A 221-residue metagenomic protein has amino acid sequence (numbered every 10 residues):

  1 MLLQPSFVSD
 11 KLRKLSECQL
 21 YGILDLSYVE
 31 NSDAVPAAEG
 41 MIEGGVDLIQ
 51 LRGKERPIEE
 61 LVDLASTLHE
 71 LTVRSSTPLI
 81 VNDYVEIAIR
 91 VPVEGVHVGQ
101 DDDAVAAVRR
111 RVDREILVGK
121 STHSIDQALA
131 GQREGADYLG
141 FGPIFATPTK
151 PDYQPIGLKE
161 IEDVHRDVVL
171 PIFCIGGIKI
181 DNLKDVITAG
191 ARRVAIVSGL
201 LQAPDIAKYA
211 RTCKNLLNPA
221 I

Functional and structural regions predicted by a protein language model:
M1-D103, R110-D137, D163, V169-L170 (+3 more regions): Conserved N-terminal beta1-alpha1 strand-loop-helix module at the mouth
F141, C174-I178, I196-S198: Glycine-rich beta-strand-to-loop/alpha-helix junction loops that act as flexible
T149-Y153: Glycine/threonine-rich flexible loop motifs
Q154, V194: Residues that recognize and position ribonucleotide moieties
E160: Conserved cofactor-binding/catalytic machinery of classical short-chain dehydrogenase/reductase
A189, R193: C-terminal binding/interaction regions
